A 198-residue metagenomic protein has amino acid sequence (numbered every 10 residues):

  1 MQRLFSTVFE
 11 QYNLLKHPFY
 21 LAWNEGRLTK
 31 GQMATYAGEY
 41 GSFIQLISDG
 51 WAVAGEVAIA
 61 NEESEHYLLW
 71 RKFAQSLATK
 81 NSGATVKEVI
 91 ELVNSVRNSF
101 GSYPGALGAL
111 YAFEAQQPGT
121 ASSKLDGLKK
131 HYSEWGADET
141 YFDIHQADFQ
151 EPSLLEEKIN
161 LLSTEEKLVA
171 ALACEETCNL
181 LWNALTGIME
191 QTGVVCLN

Functional and structural regions predicted by a protein language model:
M1-Q2, A74: Alpha-helical transmembrane segments of integral membrane proteins, especially early/N-terminal helices
Q2-L21, G26-A34, V89-N94, D126 (+2 more regions): Small-residue-biased structural context
T7, A58-Q146, G193-L197: Active-site-proximal alpha-helical scaffolds that flank and shape metal-associated catalytic sites
V8-V57, E65, F100, P104-S123 (+1 more regions): Alpha-helical bundle segments that constitute or directly flank the non-heme di-iron/ferroxidase center
N13, L125, P152-E156: Extended amphipathic alpha-helical scaffold segments
L46, G50-A54, F73, G127 (+4 more regions): Amphipathic, soluble alpha-helical interaction motifs
Y141-D148, S153-V169: Accessory, usually C-terminal, subdomains that scaffold auxiliary metal cofactors
T164-N198: Acidic, carboxylate-rich catalytic segments that either coordinate divalent cations
